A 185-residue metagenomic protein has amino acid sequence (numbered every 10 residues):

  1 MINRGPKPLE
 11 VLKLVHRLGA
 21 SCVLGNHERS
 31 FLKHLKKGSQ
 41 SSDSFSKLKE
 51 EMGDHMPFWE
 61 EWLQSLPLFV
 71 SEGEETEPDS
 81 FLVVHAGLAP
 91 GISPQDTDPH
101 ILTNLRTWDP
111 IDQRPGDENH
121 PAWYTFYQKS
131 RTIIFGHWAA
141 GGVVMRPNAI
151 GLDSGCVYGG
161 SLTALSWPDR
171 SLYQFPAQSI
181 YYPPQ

Functional and structural regions predicted by a protein language model:
M1, A20, H27-E28, A86-L88 (+3 more regions): Active-site metal-binding loops of divalent metal-dependent hydrolases
M1, S21, H34, V83 (+4 more regions): Short glycine- and Lys/Arg-enriched binding-loop motifs that mark or flank ligand-binding interfaces
R4-A86, P90, P94-E118: Active-site neighborhood of divalent metal-dependent phosphoester bond hydrolases
P94, P99-Q185: Acidic, His/Gly-rich catalytic cores of divalent-metal-dependent hydrolytic chemistry
